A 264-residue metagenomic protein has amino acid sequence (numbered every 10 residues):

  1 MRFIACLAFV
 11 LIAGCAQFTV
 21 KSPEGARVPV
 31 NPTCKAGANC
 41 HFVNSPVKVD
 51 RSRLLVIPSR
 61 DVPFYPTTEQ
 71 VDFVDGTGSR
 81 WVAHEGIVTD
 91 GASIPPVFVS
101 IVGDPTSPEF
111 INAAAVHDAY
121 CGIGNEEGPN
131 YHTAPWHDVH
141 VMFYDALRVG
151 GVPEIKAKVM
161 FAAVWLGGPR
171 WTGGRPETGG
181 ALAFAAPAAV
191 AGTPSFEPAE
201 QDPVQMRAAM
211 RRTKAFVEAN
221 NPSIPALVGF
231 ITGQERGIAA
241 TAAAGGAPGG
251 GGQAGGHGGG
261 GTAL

Functional and structural regions predicted by a protein language model:
M1-A8: Sec-dependent signal peptide recognition, specifically the positively charged N-region followed immediately by
L11-G14: C-terminal motif of bacterial Sec signal peptides marking the signal peptidase cleavage site
A16-L264: Extended terminal accessory/targeting regions
